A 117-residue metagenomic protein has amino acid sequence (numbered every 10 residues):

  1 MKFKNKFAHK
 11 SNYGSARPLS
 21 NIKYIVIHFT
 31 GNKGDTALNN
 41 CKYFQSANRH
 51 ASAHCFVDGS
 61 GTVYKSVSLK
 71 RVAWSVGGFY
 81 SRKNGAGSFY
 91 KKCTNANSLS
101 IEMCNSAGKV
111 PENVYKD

Functional and structural regions predicted by a protein language model:
K2-D117: Active-site-adjacent loop/helix surface patches within enzyme catalytic domains that shape the substrate-binding cleft
